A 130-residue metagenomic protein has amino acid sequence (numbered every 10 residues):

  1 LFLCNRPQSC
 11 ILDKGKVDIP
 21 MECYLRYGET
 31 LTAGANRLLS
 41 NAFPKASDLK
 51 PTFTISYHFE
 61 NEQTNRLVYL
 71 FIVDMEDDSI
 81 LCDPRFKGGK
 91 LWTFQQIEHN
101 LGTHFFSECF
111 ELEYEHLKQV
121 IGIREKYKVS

Functional and structural regions predicted by a protein language model:
L1-S40: Conserved Nudix-box catalytic region and its N-terminal flanking loop in Nudix hydrolases and closely related
F2-L3, P20, A42-P44, E62 (+1 more regions): Short acidic/polar alpha-helix capping motifs at helix-coil junctions
G15-V17, F53-I55, E62-S130: Nudix hydrolase/Nudix homology domain
N36-F43, S56-N61: A generic short-segment signal for beta-strand/edge and adjacent turn/coil regions
P44-T54: A short coil-to-beta-strand element that immediately follows conserved catalytic motifs
